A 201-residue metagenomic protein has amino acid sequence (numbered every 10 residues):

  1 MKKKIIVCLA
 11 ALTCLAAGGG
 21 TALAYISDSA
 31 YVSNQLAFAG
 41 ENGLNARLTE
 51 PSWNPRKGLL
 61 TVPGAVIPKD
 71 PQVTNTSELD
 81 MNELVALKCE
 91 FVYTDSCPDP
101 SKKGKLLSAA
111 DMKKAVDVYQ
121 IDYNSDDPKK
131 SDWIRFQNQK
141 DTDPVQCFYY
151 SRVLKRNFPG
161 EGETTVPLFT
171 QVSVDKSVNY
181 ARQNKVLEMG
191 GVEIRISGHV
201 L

Functional and structural regions predicted by a protein language model:
M1-A37: Membrane engagement elements in two modes
Y25-L201: Surface-exposed, hydrophilic segments of mature proteins
